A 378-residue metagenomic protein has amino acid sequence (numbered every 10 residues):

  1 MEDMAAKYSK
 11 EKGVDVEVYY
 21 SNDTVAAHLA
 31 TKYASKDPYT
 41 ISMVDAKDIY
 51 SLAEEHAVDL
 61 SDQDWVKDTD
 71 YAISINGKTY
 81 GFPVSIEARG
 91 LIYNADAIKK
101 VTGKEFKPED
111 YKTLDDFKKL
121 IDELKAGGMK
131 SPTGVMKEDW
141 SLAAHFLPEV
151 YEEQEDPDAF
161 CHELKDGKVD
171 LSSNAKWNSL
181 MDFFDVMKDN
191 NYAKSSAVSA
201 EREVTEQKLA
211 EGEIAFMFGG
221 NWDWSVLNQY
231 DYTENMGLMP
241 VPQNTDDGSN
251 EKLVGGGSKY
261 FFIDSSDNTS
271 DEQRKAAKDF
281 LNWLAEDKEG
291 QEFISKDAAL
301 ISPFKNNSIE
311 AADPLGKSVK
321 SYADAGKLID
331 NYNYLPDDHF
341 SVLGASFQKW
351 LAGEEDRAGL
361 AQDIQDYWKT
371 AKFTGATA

Functional and structural regions predicted by a protein language model:
M1-D48, T245-G248, E272-K275, A358-G359 (+1 more regions): Conserved N-terminal structural module of periplasmic/extracytoplasmic solute-binding proteins
K7-G13, S74-A144, E155-V198, S266-T269 (+2 more regions): Helix-loop-helix "hinge/cap" segment bordering the ligand-binding cleft or interdomain interface
E11, K99, K104, N190 (+1 more regions): Extracytoplasmic/periplasmic substrate-recognition and gating elements
Y20-L29, K112-D116, S196-A210: Short helix-initiation/N-cap motifs at beta->coil->alpha
V44-D96, K118, H145, G237-M239: Hinge/lid segment of periplasmic solute-binding proteins
V58-Y71, K107-D110, E153-S179, Q229-Y230 (+2 more regions): Short, solvent-exposed loop/beta-turn-alpha elements that line the ligand-binding surface or hinge of extracytoplasmic
G128, S302-E310, S321-A378: Conserved C-terminal helix/tail region of periplasmic/extracytoplasmic solute-binding proteins
S172-E234, D279-W283, E292: Ligand-binding pocket segment of bilobal, Venus flytrap-like solute-binding proteins
